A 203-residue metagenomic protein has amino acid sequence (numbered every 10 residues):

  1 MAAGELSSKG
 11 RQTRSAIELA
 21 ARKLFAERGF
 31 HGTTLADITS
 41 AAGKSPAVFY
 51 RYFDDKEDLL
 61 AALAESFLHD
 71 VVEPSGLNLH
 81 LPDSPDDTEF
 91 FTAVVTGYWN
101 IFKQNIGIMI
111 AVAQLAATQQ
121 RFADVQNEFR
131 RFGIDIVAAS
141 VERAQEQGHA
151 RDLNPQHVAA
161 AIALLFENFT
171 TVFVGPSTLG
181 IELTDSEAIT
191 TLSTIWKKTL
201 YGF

Functional and structural regions predicted by a protein language model:
M1-Q12, R151-L153, G175-T178: N-terminal intrinsically disordered/low-complexity leader segments
E5, A16, L24-D58, A62: Helix-turn-helix
G10-R22, I38, L59, L63-P74 (+1 more regions): Generic hydrophobic, amphipathic alpha-helix propensity
F53, A113-T118: Short helix-capping/turn signature of helix-turn-helix
A62, G76-Q104, V158-I162, S186-I189: Hydrophobic alpha-helical connector segments
H69-P74, N100-Q104, A111, Q120-E146 (+4 more regions): Amphipathic alpha-helical packing segments from all-alpha helical-bundle domains
M109-V112, D124-V125, L153, T178-E182: Short, hydrophobic secondary-structure boundary micro-motifs
